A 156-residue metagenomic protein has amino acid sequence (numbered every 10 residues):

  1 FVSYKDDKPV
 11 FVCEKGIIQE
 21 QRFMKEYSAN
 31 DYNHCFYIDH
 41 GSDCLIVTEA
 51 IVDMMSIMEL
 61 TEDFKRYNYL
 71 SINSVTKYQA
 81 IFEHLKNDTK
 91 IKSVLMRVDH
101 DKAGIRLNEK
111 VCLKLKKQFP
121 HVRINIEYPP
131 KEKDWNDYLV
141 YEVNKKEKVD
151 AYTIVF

Functional and structural regions predicted by a protein language model:
F1-N87: Phosphate-handling DNA/RNA-contact segment within nucleic-acid enzymes
S42-D43, E59-F156: TOPRIM fold recognition
